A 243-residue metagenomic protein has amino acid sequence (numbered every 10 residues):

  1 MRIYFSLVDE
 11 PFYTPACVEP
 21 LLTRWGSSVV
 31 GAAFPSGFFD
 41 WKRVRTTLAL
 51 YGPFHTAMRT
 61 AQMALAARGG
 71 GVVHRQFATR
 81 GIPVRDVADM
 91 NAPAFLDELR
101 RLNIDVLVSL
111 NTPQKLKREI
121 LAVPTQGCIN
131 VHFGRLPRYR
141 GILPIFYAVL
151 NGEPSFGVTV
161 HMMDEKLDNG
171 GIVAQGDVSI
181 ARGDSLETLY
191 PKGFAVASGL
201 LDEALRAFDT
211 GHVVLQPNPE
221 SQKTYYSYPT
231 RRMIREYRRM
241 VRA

Functional and structural regions predicted by a protein language model:
M1-A243: One-carbon transfer enzymes
